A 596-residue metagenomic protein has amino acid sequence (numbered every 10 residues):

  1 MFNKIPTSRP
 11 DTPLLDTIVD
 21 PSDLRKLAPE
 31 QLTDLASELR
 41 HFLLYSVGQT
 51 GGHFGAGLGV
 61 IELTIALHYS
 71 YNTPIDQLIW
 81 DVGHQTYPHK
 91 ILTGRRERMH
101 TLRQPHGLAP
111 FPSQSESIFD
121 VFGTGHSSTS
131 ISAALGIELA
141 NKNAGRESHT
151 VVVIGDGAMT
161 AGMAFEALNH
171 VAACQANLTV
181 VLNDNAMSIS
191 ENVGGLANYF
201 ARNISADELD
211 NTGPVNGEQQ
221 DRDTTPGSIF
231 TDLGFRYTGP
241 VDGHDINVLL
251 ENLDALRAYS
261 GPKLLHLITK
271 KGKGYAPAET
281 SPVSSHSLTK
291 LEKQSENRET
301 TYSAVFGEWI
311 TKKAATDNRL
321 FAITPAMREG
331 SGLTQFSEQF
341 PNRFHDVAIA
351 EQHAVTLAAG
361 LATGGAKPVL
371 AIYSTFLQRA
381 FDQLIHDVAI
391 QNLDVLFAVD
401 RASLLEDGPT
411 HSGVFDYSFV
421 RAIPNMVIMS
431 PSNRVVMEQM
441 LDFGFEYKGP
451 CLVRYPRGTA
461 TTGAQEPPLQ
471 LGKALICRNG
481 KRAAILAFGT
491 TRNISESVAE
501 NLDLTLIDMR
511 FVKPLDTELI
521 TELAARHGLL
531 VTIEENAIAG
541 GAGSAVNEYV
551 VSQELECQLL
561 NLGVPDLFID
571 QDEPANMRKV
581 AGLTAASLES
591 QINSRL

Functional and structural regions predicted by a protein language model:
F2-I91, D232-I246, L250, Y259 (+1 more regions): N-terminal amphipathic, basic-rich helices that act as targeting or association modules
N3-S8, S132-A140, H411-S412: Short, motif-level signal for alpha-helix interfacial/capping segments enriched in acidic residues and aromatics/proline
D20-R25, L44-G52, E116-F122, F235-G239 (+4 more regions): Glycine- and acidic
H53-C174, R319-L320, T324-P325, L333-T334: Cofactor-binding active-site loop characterized by glycine-rich and histidine/acidic residues
T64, H68, E138, V151-G155 (+12 more regions): Short, well-ordered alpha-helical packing segments
T101-A133, N143-E147, A173-S284, N297-E299 (+10 more regions): Thiamine diphosphate
T150, I154-A167, G332, F344 (+3 more regions): Extended, hydrophobic alpha-helical segments in both membrane/secreted and soluble proteins
S287-E292, R421-A464: Helix-enriched interaction subdomains in cytosolic or periplasmic regions, typified by TIR/SEFIR signaling/NADase cores
